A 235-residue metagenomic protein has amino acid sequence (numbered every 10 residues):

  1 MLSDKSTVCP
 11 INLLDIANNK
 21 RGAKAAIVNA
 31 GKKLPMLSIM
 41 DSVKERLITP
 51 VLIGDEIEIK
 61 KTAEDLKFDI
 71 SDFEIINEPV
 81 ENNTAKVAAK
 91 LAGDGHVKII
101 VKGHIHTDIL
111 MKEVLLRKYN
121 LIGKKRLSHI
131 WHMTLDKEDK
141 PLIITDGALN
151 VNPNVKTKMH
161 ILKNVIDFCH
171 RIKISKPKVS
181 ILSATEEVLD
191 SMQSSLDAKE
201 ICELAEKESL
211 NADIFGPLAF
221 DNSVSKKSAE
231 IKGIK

Functional and structural regions predicted by a protein language model:
M1-L52, E56-K235: Anion-binding alpha/beta catalytic cores of soluble intermediary-metabolism enzymes, centered on
